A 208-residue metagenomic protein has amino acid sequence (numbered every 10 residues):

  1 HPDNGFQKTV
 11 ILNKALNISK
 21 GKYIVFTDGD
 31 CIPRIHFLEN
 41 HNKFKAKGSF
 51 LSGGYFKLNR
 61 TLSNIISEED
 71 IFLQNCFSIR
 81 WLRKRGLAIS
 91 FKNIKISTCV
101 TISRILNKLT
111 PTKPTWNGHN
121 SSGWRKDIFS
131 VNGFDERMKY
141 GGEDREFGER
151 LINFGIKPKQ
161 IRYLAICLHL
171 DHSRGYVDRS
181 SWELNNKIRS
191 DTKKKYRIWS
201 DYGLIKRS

Functional and structural regions predicted by a protein language model:
P2-S19, H36: Glycine-rich, basic loop-to-helix element that forms the pyrophosphate-binding segment of sugar-nucleotide handling
K20-G21, G118-V131: Conserved nucleotide-sugar donor-binding and metal-coordinating catalytic region shared by glycosyltransferases
I24: Short aromatic/hydrophobic "clamp" motif used to bind/position activated sugar donors
D28-I32: The conserved acidic donor/metal-binding loop of glycosyltransferases
H36-K84: Conserved donor NDP-sugar-binding/catalytic core segment of glycosyltransferases
L58, F154, I161-D178: Active-site donor/metal-binding and catalytic loop motifs of nucleotide-sugar-dependent glycosylation enzymes
K84-S97, T101-S122: A recurrent flexible, glycine/aromatic-enriched loop bordering the glycosyltransferase active site that acts as
H119, Y140-E146: Acidic donor-binding loop at a coil-to-helix junction in glycosyltransferase catalytic cores that engages
